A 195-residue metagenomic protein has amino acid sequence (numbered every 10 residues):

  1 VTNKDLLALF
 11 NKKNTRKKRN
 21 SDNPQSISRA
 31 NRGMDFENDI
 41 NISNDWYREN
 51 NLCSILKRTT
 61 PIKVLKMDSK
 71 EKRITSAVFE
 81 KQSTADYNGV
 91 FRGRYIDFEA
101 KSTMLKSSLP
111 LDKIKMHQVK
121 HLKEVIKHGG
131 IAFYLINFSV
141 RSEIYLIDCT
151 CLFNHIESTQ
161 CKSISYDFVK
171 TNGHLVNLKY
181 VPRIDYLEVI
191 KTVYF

Functional and structural regions predicted by a protein language model:
T2-N23, K170-F195: Charged phosphate-binding loop/patch that engages nucleotide di/tri-phosphates or the phosphate backbone of nucleic
K17-V78: Acidic-basic catalytic patches of nuclease active cores, encompassing PD-(D/E)XK and other metal-cofactor nuclease
L52, M67-K70, V78-K81, N88 (+2 more regions): Positively charged, polar, low-complexity stretches
V64-K66, L105-S108, S142: Short, solvent-exposed loop/turn segments at secondary-structure junctions
A85-K106: Conserved catalytic cores of phosphodiester-cleaving nucleases, focusing on short active-site segments
K101-H128: Mg2+/Mn2+-dependent nuclease catalytic core
K123-F153: Nucleic-acid nuclease catalytic cores
I147-V169: Short, electropositive alpha-helical surface patch
